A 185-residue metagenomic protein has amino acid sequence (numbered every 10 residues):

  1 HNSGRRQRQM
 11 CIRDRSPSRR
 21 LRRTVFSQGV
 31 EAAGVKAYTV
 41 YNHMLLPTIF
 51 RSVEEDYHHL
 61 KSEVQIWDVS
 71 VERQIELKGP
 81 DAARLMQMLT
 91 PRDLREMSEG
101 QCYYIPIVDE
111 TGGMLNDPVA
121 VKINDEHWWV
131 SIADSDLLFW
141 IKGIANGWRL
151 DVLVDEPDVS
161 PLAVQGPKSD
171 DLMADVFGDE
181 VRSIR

Functional and structural regions predicted by a protein language model:
H1-I12: Single conserved hydrophobic/aromatic residue that forms the stacking wall/gate of nucleotide- or nucleobase-binding
R15-L60: N- or domain-start disorder-to-order transition segments that initiate the globular core
S16, R20, I75-E76, S131 (+1 more regions): Hydrophobic alpha-helical scaffolding
M44-L46, E72, P80-A82, D125 (+2 more regions): Short, glycine-/Ser/Thr-/acidic-enriched flexible segments
V53-S62, I107-D117, N146-R149: Short amphipathic beta-strand starts and helix->beta connectors
Q65-P91, D155-A174: Short glycine-/aliphatic-rich beta-strand segments at the starts of folded cytosolic domains
P80-M114, S169-R185: Internal amphipathic helical hairpin motif
N116-R185: Acidic, low-complexity central loop/insert segments
